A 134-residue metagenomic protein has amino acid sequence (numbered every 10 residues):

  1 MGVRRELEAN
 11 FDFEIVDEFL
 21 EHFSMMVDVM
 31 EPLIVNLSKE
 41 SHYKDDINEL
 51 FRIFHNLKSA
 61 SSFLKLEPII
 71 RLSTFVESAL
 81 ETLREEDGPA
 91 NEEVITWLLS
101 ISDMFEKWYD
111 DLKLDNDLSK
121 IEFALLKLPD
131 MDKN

Functional and structural regions predicted by a protein language model:
M1-N134: Non-catalytic helical tethers at domain boundaries
